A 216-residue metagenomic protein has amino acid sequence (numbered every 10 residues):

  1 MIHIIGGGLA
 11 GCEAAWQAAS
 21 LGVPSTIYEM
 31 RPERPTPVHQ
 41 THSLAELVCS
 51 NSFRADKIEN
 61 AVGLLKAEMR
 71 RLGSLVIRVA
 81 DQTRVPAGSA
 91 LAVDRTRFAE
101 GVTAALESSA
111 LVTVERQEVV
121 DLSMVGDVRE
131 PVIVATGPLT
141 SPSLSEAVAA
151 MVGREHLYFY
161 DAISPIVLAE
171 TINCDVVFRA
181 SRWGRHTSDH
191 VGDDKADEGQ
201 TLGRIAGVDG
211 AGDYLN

Functional and structural regions predicted by a protein language model:
M1-A10: Beta1/beta-strand and adjacent pyrophosphate-binding region of the FAD-binding site in flavoprotein oxidoreductases
A10, W16-V79: N-terminal FAD cofactor-binding segment of flavoenzymes
Q17, A105, A147: Rossmann-fold NAD(P)-dependent oxidoreductase module
A55-A61, V85-G101, T136-P142: Short beta-strand to alpha-helix junction loop
I58-V62, K66, S74-S89, V152-D161: A short alpha-helix-loop-beta-strand transition element characteristic of N-terminal alpha/beta dinucleotide-binding
R95-V114: Helical element adjacent to the flavin cofactor pocket in flavoenzyme catalytic cores
S108-N216: Predominantly flavin-linked oxidoreductase catalytic cores and closely associated redox partners
